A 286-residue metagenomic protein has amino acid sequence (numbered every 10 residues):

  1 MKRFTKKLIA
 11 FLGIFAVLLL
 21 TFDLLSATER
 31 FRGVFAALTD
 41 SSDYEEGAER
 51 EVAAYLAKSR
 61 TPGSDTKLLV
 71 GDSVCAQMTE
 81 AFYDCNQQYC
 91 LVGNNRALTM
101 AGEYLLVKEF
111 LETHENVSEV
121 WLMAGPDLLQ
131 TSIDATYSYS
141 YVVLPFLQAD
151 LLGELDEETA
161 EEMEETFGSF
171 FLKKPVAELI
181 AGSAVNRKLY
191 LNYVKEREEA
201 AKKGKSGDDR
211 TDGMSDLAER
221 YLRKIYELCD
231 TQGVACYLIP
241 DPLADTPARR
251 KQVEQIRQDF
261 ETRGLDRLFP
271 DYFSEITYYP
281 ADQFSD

Functional and structural regions predicted by a protein language model:
K6-A27: Hydrophobic membrane-insertion alpha-helices, especially the h-region of bacterial N-terminal signal peptides
A27-E51: Alpha-helical transmembrane signal-anchor/signal-peptide segments
D43-V74: Short extracytoplasmic
S64-T66, C85-Q88, N116-E119, D230-Y237 (+1 more regions): Loop/turn elements at helix/coil->beta-strand transitions in domains of secreted/extracellular proteins
L69-E154: Membrane-embedded segments
A97-T99, M214-A218, A244-Q252: Acidic-and-aromatic substrate-binding clefts and catalytic sites of carbohydrate-active enzymes
A124-P126, I133-V234: Secreted/periplasmic serine-hydrolase-like ester/acetyl group-modifying domain
K251-D286: C-terminal regions of proteins
